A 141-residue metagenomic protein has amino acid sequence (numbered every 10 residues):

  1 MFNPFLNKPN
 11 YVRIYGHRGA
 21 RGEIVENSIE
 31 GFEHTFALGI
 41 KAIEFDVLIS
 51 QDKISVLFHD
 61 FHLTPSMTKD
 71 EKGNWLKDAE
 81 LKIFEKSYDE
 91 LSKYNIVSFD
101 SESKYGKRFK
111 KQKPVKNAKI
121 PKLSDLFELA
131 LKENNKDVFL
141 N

Functional and structural regions predicted by a protein language model:
M1-N141: Phosphate-group recognition and catalysis centered on beta-loop-alpha active-site segments
